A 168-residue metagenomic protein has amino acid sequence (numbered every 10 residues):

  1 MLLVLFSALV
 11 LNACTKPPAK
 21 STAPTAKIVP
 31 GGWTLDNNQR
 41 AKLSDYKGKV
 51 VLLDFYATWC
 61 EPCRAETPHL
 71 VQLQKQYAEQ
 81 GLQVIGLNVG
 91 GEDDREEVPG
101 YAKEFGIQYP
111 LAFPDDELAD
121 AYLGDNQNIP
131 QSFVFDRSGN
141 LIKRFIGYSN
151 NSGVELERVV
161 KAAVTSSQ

Functional and structural regions predicted by a protein language model:
M1-N12: Sec-dependent bacterial lipoprotein signal peptides
C14-S44: N-terminal "domain-start" segment that seeds a small globular fold
K49-V51, F55-W59, N128: Short pre-active-site segment immediately N-terminal to redox-active cysteine/selenocysteine motifs in thiol-based
L52-L53, V84, S132: Hydrophobic beta-strand anchors of alpha/beta hydrolase catalytic cores
F55-Q72: Conserved redox-active cysteine motifs that mediate thiol-disulfide chemistry, especially di-cysteine Cys-X(1-2)-Cys
G81-R95, I107-D116: Thiol-based oxidoreductase modules, predominantly thioredoxin-like and allied folds used for disulfide exchange
P99-R137: Short, internal strand/loop/helix patches that form the active-site neighborhood or redox-interaction surface
Q131-Q168: Thiol-/selenol-based redox modules, centered on thioredoxin-like and closely related oxidoreductase domains
